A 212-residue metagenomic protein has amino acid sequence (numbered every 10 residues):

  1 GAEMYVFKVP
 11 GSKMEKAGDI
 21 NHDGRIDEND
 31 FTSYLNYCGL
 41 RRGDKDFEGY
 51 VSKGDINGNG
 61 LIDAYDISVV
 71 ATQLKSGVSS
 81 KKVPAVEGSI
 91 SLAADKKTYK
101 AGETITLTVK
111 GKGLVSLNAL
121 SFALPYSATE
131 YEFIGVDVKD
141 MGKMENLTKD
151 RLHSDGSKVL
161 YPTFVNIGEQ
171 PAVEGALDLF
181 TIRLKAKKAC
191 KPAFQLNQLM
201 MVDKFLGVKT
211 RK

Functional and structural regions predicted by a protein language model:
M4-K13, S68, T72-K212: Acidic, low-complexity intrinsically disordered segments
K16-I20, K45-E48, S52-I56: Calcium-binding motifs, dominated by EF-hand helix-loop-helix domains
I20-N21, I56-N57, L92-K96: Surface-exposed, proline-enriched loop/turn segments that connect beta strands in immunoglobulin-like
D23-F47, N59-K82: Alpha-helical segments with a strong preference for the paired helices of cellulosomal dockerin domains
G43, F47-Y50, V86-E87, K96: Hydrophobic alpha-helical segments with strong N-terminal bias
